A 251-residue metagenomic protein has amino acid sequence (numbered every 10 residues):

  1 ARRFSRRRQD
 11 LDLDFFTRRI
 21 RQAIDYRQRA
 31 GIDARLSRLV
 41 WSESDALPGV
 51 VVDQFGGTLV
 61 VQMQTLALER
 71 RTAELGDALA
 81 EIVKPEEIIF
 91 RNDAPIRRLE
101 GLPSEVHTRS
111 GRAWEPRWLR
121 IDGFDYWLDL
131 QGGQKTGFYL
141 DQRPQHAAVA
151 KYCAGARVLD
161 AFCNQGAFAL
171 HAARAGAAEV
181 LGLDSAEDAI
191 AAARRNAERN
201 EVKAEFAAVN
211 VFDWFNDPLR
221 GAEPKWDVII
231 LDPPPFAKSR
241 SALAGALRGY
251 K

Functional and structural regions predicted by a protein language model:
A1-G56: Non-catalytic accessory regions of SAM-dependent methyltransferases
L13, L68-T72, G76, Q142 (+1 more regions): Short, charged, low-complexity patches
R18, Q22, Y26-D33, K84-L102 (+1 more regions): A short, charged
A23, A78-I82, N196: Conserved short hydrophobic interaction patches
V40-D53, E69-F138: Non-catalytic substrate-recognition/targeting regions of SAM-dependent transferases
L59-M63: Carbohydrate-binding surface patches
G111-K251: Rossmann-like S-adenosyl-L-methionine
